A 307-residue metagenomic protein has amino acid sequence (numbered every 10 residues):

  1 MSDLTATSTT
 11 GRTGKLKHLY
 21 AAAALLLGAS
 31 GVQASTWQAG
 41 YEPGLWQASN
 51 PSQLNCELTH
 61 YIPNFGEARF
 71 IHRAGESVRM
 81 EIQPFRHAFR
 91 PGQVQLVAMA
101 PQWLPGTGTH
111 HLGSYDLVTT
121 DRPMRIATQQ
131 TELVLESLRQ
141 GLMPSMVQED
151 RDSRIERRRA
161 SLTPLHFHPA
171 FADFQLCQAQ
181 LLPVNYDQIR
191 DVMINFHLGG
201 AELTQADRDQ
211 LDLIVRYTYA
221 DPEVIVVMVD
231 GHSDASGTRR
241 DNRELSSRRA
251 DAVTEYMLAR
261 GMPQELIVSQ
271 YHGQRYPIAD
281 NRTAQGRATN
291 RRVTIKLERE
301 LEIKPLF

Functional and structural regions predicted by a protein language model:
S2, Q33-V184: N-terminal targeting leaders that direct proteins to extracytoplasmic destinations
D3-Y20: Bacterial N-terminal signal peptides that target proteins for export
L19-L27: Sec-dependent N-terminal signal peptides
A29-G31: N-terminal signal peptide c-region/cleavage motif recognized by signal peptidases
R122-R125, F196-T204, R239-N242: Second-shell loop/turn segments in exported
L133, A206-L213, E244, R248 (+1 more regions): Extracytoplasmic/secreted proteins, especially bacterial periplasmic and envelope-associated proteins
M143-I225, R299-F307: Periplasmic peptidoglycan-binding/tethering modules of Gram-negative envelope proteins
S233-F307: Periplasmic OmpA-like peptidoglycan-binding domain that tethers envelope proteins to the cell wall
